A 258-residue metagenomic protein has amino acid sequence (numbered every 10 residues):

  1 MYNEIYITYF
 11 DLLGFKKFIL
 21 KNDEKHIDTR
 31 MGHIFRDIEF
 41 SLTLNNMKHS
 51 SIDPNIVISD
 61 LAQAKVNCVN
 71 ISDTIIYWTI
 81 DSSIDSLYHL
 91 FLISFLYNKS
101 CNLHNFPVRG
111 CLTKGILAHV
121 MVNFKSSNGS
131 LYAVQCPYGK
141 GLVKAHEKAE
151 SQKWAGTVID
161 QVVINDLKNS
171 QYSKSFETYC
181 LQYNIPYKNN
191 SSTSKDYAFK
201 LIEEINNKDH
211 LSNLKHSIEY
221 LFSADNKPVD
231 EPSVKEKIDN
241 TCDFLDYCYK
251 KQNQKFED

Functional and structural regions predicted by a protein language model:
M1-I93: Catalytic NTP-binding/metal-coordinating core of nucleotidyl cyclase/transferase enzymes
I5-T8, V108, A155: Structural beta-strand/beta-sheet cores of well-ordered domains, especially the beta-sheet scaffolds that support
K16-F18, A118-M121, N165-N169: Short catalytic/ligand-binding loop motif for oxyanion handling, primarily in non-cytosolic enzymes, centered on
R36, L92-K99, V143-E150: Surface-exposed alpha-helical segments enriched in charged/polar residues
S51-D85, N98-P137: Catalytic core of nucleotidyl cyclases, primarily class III adenylyl/guanylyl cyclases
L90, S130-G141, E150-Q152: Short capping loops/turns at secondary-structure boundaries
L103, G110, K114, K140-V162: Catalytic/regulatory signature loops of cyclic-dinucleotide turnover enzymes and related class III nucleotidyl cyclases
K153-D258: Intrinsically disordered, glycine/charged-rich C-terminal tails and inter-domain linkers that flank nucleotidyl cyclase
